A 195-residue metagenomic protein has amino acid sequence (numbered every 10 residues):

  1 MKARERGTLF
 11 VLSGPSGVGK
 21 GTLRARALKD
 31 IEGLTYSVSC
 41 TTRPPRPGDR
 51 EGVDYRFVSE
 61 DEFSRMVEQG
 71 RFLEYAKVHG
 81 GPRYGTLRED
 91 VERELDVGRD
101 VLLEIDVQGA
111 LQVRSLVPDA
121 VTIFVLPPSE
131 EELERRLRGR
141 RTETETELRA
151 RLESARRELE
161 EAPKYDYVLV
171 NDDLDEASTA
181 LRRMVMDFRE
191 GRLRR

Functional and structural regions predicted by a protein language model:
M1-L9, E32: Extreme N-terminal, non-catalytic leader segments that precede Walker-type/kinase nucleotide-binding cores
A3, D119, R135, G139-E143 (+1 more regions): NTP-dependent small-molecule kinase module
S13-P15: P-loop (Walker A) phosphate-binding loop of NTP-binding proteins
V18: ATP-binding Walker
G21: Walker A/P-loop
L28-S37: Post-Walker A helix-loop "phosphate-sensing" segment adjacent to the P-loop in P-loop NTPases
S39-V101, Q108-L111: ATP-dependent small-molecule kinase phosphotransfer cores that center on conserved nucleotide phosphate-binding segments
V101-D106, S115-G139: Conserved phosphate-donor/acceptor-positioning beta-strand/loop module used by diverse small-molecule
